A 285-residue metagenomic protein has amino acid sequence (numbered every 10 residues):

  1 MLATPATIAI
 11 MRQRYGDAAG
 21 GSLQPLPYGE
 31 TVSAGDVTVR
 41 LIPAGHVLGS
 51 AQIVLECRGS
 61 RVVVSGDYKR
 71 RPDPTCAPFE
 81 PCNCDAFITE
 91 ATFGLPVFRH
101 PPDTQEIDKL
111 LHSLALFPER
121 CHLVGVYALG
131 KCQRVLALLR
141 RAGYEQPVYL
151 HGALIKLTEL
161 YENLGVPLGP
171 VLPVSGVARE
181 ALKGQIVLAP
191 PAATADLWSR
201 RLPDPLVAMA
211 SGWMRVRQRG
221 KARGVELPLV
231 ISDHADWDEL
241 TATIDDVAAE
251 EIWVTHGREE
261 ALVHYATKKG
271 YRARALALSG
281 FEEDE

Functional and structural regions predicted by a protein language model:
M1-G130, R141-A142: His/Asp/Glu-rich metal-coordinating catalytic cores of metallo-dependent phosphodiesterases/hydrolases acting on
A6, V47, G66-Y68, A91-F93 (+7 more regions): Active-site metal-binding loops of divalent metal-dependent hydrolases
G20-L23, G66-P74, V166-P173, I186-P191 (+1 more regions): Short gly/ser/thr-rich secondary-structure transition/capping motifs
R40, V54, V63, L123-G125 (+4 more regions): Conserved beta-strand elements of the Class I
A44-R58, Y68, P72-D73, F79 (+5 more regions): Active-site-proximal loop/helix segment associated with metal-binding centers of metalloenzymes
Y68-P74, L123-E145, L182, I186-P205: A short, flexible N-terminal coil/short beta segment enriched in small residues
E80-P81, L95-A181, E251-E285: Binuclear metal-ion centers of metallo-dependent hydrolases, dominated by the metallo-beta-lactamase
P173-E285: C-terminal regulatory/interaction regions
